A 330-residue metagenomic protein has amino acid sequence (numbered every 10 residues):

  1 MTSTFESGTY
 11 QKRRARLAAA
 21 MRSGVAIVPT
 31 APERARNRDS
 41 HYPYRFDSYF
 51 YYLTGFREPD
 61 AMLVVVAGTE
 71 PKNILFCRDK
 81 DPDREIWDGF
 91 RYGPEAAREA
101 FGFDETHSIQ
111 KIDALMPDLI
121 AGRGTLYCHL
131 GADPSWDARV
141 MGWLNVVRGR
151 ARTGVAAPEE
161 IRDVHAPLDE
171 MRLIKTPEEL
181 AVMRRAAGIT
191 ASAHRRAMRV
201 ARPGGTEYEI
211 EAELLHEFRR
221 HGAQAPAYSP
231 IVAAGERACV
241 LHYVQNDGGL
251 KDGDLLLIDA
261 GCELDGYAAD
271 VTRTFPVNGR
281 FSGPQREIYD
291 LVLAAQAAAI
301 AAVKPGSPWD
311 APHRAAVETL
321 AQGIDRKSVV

Functional and structural regions predicted by a protein language model:
M1-V330: Active-site neighborhoods and metal-handling regions in enzymes and metal-associated proteins
